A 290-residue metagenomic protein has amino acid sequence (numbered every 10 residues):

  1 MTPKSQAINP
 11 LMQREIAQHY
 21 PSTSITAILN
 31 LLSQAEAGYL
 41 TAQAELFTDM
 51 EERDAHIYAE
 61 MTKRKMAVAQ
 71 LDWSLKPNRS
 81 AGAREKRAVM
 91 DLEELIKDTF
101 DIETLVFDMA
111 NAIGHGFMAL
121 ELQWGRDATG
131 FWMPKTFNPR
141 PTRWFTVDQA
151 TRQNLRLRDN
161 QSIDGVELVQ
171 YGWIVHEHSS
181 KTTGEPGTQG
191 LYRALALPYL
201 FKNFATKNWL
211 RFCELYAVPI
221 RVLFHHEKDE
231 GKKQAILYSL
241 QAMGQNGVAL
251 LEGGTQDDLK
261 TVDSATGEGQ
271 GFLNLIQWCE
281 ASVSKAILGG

Functional and structural regions predicted by a protein language model:
T2-M50, Y58, A83-A249, G254: Structured, contiguous alpha/beta core segments that scaffold functional sites
K63-A67: Extended, low-complexity, charged intrinsically disordered regions
V68-D72, C213-R221, G253-S264, G290: Short acidic (Asp/Glu) and glycine-rich catalytic loops that position anionic groups and cofactors
R79, P141, D263-T266: Solvent-exposed, flexible loop/coil residues
G231-G290: Long amphipathic alpha-helical segments
